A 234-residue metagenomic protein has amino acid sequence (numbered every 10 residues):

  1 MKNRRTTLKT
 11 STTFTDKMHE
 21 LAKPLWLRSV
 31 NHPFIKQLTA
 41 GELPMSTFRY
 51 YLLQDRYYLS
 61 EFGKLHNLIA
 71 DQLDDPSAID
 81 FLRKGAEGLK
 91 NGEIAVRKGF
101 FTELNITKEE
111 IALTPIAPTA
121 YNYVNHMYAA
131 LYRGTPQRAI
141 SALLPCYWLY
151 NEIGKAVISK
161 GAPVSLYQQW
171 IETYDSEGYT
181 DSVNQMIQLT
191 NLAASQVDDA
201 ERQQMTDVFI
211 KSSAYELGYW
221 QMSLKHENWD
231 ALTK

Functional and structural regions predicted by a protein language model:
M1-D16, E20, N228-K234: Basic/polar N-terminal segments that are highly enriched at the extreme N-terminus, encompassing both cleavable
L8, H19-P44, F62, I187-Q196: Short alpha-helical hairpin
K23-R28, L43-Q72, G92, S141-N151 (+1 more regions): Alpha-helical bundle segments that constitute or directly flank the non-heme di-iron/ferroxidase center
Y50-E61, K84, G88, Q204-K211 (+1 more regions): A non-catalytic, amphipathic alpha-helix used as a structural packing/dimerization or gating element in enzyme scaffolds
S77-D181, I210, A214: Active-site-proximal alpha-helical scaffolds that flank and shape metal-associated catalytic sites
Y179-I210: Long amphipathic all-alpha helical oligomerization modules
T206-K234: Acidic, carboxylate-rich catalytic segments that either coordinate divalent cations
